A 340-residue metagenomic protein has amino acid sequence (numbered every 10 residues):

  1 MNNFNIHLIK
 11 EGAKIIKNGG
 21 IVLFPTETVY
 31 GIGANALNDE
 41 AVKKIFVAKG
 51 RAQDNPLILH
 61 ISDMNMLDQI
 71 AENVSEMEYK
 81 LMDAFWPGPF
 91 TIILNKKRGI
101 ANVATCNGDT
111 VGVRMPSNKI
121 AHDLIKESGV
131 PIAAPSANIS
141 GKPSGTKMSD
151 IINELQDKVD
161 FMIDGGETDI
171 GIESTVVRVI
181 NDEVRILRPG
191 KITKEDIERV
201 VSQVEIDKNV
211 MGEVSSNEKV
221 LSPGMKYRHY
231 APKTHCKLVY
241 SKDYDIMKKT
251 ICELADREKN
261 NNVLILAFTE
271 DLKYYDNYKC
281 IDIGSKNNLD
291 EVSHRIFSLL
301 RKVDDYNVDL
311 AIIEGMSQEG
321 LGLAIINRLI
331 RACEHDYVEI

Functional and structural regions predicted by a protein language model:
M1-I340: Active-site-adjacent structural elements in enzyme catalytic cores
